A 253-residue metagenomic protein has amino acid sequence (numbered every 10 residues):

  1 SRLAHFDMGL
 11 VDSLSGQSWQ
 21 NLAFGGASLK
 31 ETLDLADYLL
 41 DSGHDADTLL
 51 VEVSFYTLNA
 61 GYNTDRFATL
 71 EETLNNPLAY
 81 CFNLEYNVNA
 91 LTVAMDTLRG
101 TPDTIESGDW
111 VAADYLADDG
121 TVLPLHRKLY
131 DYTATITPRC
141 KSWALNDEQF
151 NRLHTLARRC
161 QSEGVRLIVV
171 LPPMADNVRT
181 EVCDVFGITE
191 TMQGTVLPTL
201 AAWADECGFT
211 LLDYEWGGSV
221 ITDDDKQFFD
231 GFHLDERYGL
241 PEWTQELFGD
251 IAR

Functional and structural regions predicted by a protein language model:
R2-N83: Membrane-embedded segments
S15, V53, Y62-R166, P172: Secreted/periplasmic serine-hydrolase-like ester/acetyl group-modifying domain
G16-S18, H44-T48, Q161-I168, E206-T210: Loop/turn elements at helix/coil->beta-strand transitions in domains of secreted/extracellular proteins
L33, N146-H154, T189-L200, P241-T244: Well-ordered, non-membrane alpha-helical segments in soluble/globular domains
E52-F55, V170-A175, Y214-G217: Short loop/turn segments at strand-loop or loop-helix junctions that form parts of catalytic or ligand-binding pockets
T137-D147, F186-I188, D230-L234: The substrate-binding groove and active-site-proximal loops of carbohydrate-active enzymes, especially glycoside
N177-D213: Substrate-gating cap/lid alpha-helix
K226-R253: Histidine-centered active-site loop/cap adjacent to the catalytic His in serine esterases/O-acetyl transfer systems
